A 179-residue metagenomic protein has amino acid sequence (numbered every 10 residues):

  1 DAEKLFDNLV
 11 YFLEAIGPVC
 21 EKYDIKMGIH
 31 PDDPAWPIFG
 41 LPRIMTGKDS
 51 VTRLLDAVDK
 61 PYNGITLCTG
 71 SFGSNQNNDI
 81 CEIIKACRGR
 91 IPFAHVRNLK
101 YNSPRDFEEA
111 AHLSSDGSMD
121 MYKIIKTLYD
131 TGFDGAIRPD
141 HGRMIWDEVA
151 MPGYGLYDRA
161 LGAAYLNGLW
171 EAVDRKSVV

Functional and structural regions predicted by a protein language model:
D1-V10: Active-site-proximal, glycine-rich beta->alpha crossover segments in alpha/beta enzymes that shape flexible
V10-K22, K26, W36-V179: Histidine-acidic metal/acid-base catalytic patches
D33: Helix-loop segments that flank and shape redox-cofactor active sites
